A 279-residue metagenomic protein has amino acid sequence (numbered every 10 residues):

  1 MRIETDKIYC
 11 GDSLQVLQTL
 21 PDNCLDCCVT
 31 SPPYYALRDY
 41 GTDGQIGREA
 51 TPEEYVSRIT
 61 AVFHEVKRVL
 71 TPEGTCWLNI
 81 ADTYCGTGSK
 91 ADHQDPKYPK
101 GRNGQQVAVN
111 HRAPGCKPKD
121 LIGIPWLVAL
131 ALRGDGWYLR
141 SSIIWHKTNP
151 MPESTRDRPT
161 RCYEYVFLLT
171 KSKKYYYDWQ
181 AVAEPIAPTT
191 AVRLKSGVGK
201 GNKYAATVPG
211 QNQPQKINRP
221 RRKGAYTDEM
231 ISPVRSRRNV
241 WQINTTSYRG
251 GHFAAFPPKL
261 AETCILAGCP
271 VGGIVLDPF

Functional and structural regions predicted by a protein language model:
M1-F279: Core catalytic lobe of class I
